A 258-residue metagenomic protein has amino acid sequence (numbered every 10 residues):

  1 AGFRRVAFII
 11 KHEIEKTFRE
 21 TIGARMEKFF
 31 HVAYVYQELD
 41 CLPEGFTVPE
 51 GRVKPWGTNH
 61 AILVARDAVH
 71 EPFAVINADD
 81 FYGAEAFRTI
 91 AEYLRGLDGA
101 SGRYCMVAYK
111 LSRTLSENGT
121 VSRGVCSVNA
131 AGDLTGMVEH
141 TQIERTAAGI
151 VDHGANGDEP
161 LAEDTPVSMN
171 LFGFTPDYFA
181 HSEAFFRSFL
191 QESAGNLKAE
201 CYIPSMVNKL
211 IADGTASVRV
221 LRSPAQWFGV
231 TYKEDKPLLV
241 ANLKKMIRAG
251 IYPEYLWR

Functional and structural regions predicted by a protein language model:
A1-V75, Y82-G83, F87, G96: Conserved N-terminal catalytic core of the sugar/cofactor nucleotidyltransferase
F18-I22, I90, S182, L239: Hydrophobic packing residues within well-ordered alpha-helices of enzyme cores
F30, A84-F172: Conserved core of the sugar-phosphate nucleotidyltransferase
V32-Y34, Y104-M106, V220, W227: Conserved beta-strand scaffold positions in the cores of enzyme catalytic domains, especially in NTP/NDP-utilizing
L39-E44, S112-T114, I143-R145, W227-F228: A short acidic, often aromatic-flanked loop/helix-cap motif at beta-alpha or helix-coil junctions that lines enzyme
E44-P55, G119-G124, E234-L238: Short, surface-exposed amphipathic charged segments that create phosphate/polyanion-binding patches used for binding
A65, D79, K110, T175 (+1 more regions): Residue-level signal for inorganic ion chemistry
A130, M137-R258: Conserved alpha/beta core of the MobA/IspD/sugar-nucleotide pyrophosphorylase nucleotidyltransferase superfamily
